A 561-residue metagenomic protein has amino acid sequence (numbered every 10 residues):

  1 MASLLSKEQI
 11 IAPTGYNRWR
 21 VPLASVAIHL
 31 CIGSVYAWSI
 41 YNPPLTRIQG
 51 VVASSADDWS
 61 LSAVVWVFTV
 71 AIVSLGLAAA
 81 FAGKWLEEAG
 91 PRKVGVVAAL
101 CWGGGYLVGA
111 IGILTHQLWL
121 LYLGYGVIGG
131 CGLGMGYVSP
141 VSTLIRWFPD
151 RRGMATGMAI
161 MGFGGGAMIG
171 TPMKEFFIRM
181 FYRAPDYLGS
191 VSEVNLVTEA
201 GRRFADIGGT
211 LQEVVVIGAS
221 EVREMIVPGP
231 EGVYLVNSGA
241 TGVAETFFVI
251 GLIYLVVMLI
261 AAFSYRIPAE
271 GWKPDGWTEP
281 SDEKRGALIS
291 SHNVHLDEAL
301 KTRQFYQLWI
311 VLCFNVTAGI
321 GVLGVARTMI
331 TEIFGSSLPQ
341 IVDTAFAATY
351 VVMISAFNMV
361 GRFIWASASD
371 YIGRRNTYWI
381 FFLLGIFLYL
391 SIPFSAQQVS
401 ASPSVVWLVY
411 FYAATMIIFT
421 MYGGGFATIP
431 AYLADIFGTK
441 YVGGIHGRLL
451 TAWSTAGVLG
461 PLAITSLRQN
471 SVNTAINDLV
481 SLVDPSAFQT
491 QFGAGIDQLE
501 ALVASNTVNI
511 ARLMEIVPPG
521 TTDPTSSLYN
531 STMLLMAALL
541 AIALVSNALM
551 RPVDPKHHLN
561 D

Functional and structural regions predicted by a protein language model:
W38-L45, G170-K174, H295-A366, F426 (+2 more regions): Extracytoplasmic gate region of multi-pass secondary transporters
L45, G132-P149, A155-T156, A326 (+1 more regions): Intracellular juxtamembrane helix-capping segments at the cytosolic ends of symmetry-related transmembrane helices
V65-L86, V352-W365: Central cavity-lining transmembrane alpha-helices of secondary-active solute carriers, predominantly the Major
E87-A99, D370-L383: Cytoplasmic membrane-interface "Motif A"-like loop-to-helix N-cap segments of 12-TM Major Facilitator Superfamily
L100-T115, L383-P403: C-terminal ends and interior cores of transmembrane alpha-helices in multi-pass membrane transporters/permeases
G105, L118-M135, S404-G424: Hydrophobic core of transmembrane alpha-helices in multi-pass small-molecule transporters, especially MFS/SLC-type
L133, P149-R179, I226, G447-P461: Glycine-rich segments within core transmembrane alpha-helices of 12-TM secondary carriers
G251-K284, A543-R551: C-terminal membrane-cytosol helix-exit motif in multi-pass small-molecule transporters
